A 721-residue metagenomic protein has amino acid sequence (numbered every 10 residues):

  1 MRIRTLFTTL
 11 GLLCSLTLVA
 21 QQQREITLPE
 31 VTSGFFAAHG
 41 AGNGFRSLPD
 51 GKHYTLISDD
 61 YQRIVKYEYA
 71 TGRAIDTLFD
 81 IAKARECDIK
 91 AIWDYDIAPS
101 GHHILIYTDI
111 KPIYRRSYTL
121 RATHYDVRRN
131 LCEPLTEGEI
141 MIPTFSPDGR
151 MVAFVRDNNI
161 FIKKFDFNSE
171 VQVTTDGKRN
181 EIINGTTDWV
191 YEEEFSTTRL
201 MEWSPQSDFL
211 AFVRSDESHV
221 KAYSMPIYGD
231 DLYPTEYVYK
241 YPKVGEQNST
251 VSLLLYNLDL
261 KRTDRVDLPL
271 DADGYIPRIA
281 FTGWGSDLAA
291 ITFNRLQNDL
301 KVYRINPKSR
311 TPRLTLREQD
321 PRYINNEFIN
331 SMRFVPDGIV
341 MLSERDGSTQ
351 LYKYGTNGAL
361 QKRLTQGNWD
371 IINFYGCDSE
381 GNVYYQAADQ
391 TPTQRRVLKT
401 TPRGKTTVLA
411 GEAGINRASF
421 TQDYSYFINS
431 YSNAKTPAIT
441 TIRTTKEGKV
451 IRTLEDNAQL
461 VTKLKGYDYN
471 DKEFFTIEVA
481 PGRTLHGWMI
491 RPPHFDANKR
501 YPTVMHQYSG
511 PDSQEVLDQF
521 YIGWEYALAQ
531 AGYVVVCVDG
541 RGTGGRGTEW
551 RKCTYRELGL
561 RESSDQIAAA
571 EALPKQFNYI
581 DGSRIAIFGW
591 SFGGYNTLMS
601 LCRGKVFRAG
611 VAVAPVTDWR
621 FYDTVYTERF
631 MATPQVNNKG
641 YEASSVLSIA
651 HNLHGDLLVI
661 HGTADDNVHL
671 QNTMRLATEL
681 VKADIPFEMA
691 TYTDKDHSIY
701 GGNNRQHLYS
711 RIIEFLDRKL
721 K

Functional and structural regions predicted by a protein language model:
M1-F7: Bacterial N-terminal signal peptides that target proteins for export
R2, Q22, M151, T198-M201 (+7 more regions): Residue-level detector of secondary-structure boundary/capping sites
T9, A20-G414, S425-Y426, T436-A438: Beta-propeller folds
V31, A222, G285, R417-K721: Serine-hydrolase catalytic core recognition
